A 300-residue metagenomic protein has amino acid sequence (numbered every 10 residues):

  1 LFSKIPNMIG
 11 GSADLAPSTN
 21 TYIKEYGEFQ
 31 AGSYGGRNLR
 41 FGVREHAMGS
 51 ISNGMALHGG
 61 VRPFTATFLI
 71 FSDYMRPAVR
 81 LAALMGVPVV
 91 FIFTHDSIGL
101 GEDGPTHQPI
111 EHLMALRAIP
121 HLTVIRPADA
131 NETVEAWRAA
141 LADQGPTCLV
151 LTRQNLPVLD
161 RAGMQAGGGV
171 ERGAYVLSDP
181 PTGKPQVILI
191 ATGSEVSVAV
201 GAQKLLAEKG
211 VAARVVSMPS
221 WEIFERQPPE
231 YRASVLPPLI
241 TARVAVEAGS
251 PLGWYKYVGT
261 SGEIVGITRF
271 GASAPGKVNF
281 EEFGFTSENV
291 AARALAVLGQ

Functional and structural regions predicted by a protein language model:
L1-V150, N155-L156, P228, V235 (+2 more regions): Thiamine diphosphate
G99-P105, T133, L141-Q300: Thiamine diphosphate
